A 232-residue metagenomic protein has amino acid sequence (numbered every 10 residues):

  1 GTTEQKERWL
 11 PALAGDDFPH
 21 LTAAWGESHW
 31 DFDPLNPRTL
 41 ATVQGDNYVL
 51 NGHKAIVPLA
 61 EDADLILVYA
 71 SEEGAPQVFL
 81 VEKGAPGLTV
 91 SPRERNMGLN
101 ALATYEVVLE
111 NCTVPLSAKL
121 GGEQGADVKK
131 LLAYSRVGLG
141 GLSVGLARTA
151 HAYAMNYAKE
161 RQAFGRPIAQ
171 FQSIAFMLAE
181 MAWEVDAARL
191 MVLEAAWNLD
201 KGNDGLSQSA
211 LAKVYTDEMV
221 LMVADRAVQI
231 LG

Functional and structural regions predicted by a protein language model:
G1, T42, V68-S71, L80-E82 (+1 more regions): Short beta-strand-to-turn element immediately C-terminal to the catalytic PLP-Schiff-base lysine in fold type I
G1-Q5, D31-D33: N-terminal glycine-rich flavin-associated loop
T3-Q5, D16, V43-Y48, V108 (+1 more regions): Alpha-helical interface subdomain recognition
D16-E27: A short, Trp-centered hydrophobic/proline-enriched beta-strand micro-motif
H29-L40: Active-site-adjacent elements of ketosynthase-type condensing enzymes
N36, V57, G84-L116: Flexible, small-/acidic-enriched active-site or ligand-binding loops
H53-V90: A short core secondary-structure module
S117-A126: Acidic-glycine-rich active-site phosphate/pyrophosphate-binding loop
